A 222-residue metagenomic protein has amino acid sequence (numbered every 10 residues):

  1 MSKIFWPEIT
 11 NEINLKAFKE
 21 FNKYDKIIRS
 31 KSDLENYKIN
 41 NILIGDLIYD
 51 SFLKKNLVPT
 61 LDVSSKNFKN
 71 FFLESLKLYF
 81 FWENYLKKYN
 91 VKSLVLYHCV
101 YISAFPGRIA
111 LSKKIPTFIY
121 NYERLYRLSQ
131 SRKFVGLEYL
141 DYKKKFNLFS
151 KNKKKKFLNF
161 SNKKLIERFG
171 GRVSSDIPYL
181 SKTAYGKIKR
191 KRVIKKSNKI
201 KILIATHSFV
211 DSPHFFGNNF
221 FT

Functional and structural regions predicted by a protein language model:
M1-L76, Y122-T183: Conserved N-terminal ligand/cofactor-binding loop architecture of enzyme catalytic domains
W6, N67, V95, I202-V210: Nucleotide-activated donor-dependent transferases that construct or modify glycoconjugates
F68-N70, K92-L94, N219: Short, contiguous strand/loop micro-motifs
S75-Y79, N219-T222: Well-ordered, non-membrane alpha-helical segments in soluble/globular domains
L78-R132: Conserved nucleotide-sugar donor-interacting segment of glycosyltransferase catalytic cores, predominantly GT-B
K113-I115, G136-Y139, F221-T222: Short, low-complexity, polar/charged sequence segments that are solvent-exposed and flexible
R172-T222: Conserved catalytic-core segment of nucleotide-activated headgroup transferases in glycan assembly
